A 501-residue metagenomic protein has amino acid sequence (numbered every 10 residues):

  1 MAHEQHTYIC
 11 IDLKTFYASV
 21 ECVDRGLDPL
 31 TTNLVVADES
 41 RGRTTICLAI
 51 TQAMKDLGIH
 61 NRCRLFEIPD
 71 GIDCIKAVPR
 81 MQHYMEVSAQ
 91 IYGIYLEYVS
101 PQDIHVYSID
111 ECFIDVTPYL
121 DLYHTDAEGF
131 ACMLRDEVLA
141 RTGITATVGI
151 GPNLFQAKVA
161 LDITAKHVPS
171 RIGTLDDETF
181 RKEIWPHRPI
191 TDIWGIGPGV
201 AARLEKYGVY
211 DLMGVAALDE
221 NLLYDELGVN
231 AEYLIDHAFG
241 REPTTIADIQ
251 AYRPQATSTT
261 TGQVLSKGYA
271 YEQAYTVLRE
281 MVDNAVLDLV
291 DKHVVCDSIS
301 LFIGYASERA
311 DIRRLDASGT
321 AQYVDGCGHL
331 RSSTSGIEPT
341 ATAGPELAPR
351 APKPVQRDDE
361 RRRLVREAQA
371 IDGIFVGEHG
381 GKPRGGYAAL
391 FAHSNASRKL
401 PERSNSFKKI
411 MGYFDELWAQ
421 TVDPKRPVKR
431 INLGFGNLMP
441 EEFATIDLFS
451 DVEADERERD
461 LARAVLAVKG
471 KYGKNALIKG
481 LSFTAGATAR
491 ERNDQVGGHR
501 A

Functional and structural regions predicted by a protein language model:
M1-E21, Q156, P198-V200, E205 (+5 more regions): Non-catalytic peripheral regions of nucleotide-handling enzymes
M1-I109, F113, A238: Residues that scaffold, gate, or flank divalent-cation-dependent active/transport sites
C10, A202-V428: DNA-contacting surface of Y-family translesion DNA polymerases
D12, G58, I68, D110 (+6 more regions): A residue-level signal for conserved active-site and pocket-lining positions in enzyme catalytic cores
L96, G173-K206, Y210: Extended, structured, electrostatic nucleic-acid-contact surfaces
Y107-E111, G151-L154, V294-S298, R426-R430: Short Gly/Ser/Thr- and Asp/Glu-enriched loop/turn motifs at secondary-structure junctions
I114-R135, G208: Catalytic palm subdomain of template-directed nucleic-acid polymerases, centered on the conserved carboxylate motif
F130-R188: Long, highly charged, low-complexity intrinsically disordered interaction regions that mediate electrostatic DNA/RNA
